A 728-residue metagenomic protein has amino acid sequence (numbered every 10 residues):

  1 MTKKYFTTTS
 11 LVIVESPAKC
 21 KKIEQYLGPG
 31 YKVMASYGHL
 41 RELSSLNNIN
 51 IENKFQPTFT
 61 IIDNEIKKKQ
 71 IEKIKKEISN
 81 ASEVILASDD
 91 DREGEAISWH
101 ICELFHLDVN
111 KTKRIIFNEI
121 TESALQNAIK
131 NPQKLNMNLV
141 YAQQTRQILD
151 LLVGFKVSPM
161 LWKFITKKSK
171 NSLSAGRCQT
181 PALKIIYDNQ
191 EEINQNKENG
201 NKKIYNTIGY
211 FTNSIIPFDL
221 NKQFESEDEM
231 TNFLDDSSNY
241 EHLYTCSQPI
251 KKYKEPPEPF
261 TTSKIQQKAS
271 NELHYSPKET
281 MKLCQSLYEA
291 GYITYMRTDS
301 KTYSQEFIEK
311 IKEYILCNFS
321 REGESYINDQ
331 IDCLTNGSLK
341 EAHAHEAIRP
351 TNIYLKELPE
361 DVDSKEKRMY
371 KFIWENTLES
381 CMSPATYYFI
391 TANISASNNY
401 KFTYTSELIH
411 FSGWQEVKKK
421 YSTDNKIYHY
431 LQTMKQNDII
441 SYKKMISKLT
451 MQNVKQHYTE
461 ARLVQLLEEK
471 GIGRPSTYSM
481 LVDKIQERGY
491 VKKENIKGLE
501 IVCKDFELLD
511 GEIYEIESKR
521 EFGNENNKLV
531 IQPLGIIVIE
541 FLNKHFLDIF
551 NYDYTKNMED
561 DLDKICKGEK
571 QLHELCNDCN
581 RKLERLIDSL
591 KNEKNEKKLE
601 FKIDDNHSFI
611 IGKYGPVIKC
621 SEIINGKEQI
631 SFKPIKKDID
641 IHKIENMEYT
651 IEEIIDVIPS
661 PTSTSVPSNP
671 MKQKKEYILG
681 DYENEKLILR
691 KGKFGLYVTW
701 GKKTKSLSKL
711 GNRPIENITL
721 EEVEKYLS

Functional and structural regions predicted by a protein language model:
M1-F155, P181, S422-T423: Intrinsically disordered, low-complexity regulatory segments
T2-T9, K22, Y31, L104 (+4 more regions): Basic, low-complexity terminal or inter-domain segments flanking catalytic cores
T8-T9, D89-D90, S169-S172, P249-E258 (+4 more regions): Conserved short loop/turn motifs at secondary-structure junctions
K21-N47, T180-D228, E379-K426, K613-P616: Structured, non-catalytic alpha/beta "coupling" segments that mediate domain-domain communication and provide generic
I120-G209, S247-Y253: C-terminal or mid-to-C-terminal helical accessory/interaction module adjacent to the motor/catalytic core
F224-F260, Q266, K435-D438: Metal- or metallocofactor-binding catalytic centers and their adjacent structured scaffolds across diverse enzyme
T261, E272-E279: A conserved hydrophobic secondary-structure block that centers on an alpha-helix together with its immediately flanking
